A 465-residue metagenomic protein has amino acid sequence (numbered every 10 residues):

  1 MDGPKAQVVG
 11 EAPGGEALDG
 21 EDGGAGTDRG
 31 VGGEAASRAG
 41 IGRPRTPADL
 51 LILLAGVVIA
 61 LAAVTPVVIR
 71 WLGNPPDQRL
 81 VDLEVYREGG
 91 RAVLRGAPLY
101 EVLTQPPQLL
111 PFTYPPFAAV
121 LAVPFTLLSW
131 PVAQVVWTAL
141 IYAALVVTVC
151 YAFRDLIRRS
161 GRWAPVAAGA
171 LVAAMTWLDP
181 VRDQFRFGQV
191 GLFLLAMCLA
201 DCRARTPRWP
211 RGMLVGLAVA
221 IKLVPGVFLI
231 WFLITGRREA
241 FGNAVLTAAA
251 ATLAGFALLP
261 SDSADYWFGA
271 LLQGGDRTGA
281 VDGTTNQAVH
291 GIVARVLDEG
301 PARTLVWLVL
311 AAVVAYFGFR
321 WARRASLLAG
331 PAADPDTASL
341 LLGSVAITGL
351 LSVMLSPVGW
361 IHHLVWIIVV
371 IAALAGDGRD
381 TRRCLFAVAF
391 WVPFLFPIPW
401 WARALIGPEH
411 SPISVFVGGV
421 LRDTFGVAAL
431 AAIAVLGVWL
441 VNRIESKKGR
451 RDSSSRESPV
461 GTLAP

Functional and structural regions predicted by a protein language model:
D2-V9, A36-P210, T235-I361, S414-G419 (+2 more regions): Primarily membrane-embedded glycan-assembly and transfer machineries that use lipid-linked glycans
P4, E11, E16, E21-G30 (+2 more regions): Intrinsically disordered, low-complexity segments used as extracellular stalks/linkers and nuclear/regulatory IDRs
V147, Y151, A196-A204, F232 (+2 more regions): Transmembrane alpha-helices and membrane-interface helical segments of multi-pass integral membrane enzymes
V190-L199, L223-G226, N243, H363-I371 (+1 more regions): Hydrophobic core segments of transmembrane alpha-helices in multi-pass, intramembrane catalytic enzymes
V215-F232, L355-W366: Transmembrane helices and adjacent periplasmic/lumenal helix-loop junctions of polyprenol-phosphate-dependent
R295, S352-S356, I371-D377, F390-L395: Short basic/hydrophobic patches in alpha-helices and adjacent helix-turn junctions that form amphipathic surface motifs
A375-P465: Aromatic-enriched
